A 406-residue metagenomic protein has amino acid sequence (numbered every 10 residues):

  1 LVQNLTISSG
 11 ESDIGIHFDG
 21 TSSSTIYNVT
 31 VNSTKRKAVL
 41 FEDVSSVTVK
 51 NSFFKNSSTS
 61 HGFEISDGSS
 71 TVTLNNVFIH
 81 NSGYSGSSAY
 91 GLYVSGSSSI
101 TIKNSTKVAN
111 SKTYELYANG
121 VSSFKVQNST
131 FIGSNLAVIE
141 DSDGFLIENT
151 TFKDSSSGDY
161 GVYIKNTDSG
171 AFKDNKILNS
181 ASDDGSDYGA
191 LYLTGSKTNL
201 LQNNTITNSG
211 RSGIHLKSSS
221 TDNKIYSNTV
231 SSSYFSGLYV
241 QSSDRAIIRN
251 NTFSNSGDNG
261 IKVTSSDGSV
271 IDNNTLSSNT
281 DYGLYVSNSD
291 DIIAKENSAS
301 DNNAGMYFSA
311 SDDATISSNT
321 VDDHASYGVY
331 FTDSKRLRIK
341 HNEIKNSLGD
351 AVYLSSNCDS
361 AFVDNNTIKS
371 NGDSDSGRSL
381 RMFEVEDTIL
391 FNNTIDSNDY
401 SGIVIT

Functional and structural regions predicted by a protein language model:
L1-T6, Y27, Y282, Y327: Intrinsically disordered, low-complexity repeat tracts
L5, I16, S23-T25, V29 (+31 more regions): Solenoid scaffold repeats with emphasis on beta-solenoid/beta-helix
L5, V29, S52, N76-V77 (+21 more regions): Consensus "Asn ladder" position of solenoid repeat domains
G10-F18, S33-E42, N56-S66, Y84-S95 (+13 more regions): Extracellular beta-strand/beta-solenoid scaffold signature
